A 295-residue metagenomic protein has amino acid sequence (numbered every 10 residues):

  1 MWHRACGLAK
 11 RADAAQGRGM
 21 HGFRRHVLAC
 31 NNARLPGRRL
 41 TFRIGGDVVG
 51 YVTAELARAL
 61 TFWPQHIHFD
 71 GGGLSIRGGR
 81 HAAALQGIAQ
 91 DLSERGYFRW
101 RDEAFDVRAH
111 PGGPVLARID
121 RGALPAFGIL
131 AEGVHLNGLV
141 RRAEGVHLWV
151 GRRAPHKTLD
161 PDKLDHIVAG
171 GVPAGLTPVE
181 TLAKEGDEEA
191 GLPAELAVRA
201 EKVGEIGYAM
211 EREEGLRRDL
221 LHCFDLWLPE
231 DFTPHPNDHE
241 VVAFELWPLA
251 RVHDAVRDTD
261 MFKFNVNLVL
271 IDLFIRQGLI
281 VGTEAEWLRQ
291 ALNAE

Functional and structural regions predicted by a protein language model:
M1-K163, G170-D187, L192-H235, V241 (+3 more regions): N-terminal leader/linker segments that precede catalytic domains of diphosphate-processing enzymes
L246: Short aromatic/basic micro-patch
